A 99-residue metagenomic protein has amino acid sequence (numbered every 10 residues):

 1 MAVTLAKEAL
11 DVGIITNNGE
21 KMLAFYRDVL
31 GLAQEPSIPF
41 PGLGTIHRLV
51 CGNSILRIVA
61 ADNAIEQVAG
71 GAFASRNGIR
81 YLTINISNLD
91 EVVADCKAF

Functional and structural regions predicted by a protein language model:
M1-T4, G71: A detector for short, charged/polar N-terminal pre-domain segments
V3-A6, G13-L56, E91, A98: Core segments of cupin and vicinal oxygen chelate
K7-A9, I79: Core-facing hydrophobic residues within beta-strands of well-ordered domains
D11, R57, N85: Conserved beta-strand segments that form the floor/walls of ligand-binding pockets within enzyme and binding domains
T16-E20, N63, A74-F99: Vicinal oxygen chelate
L43, A64-G70: A short, acidic/glycine-rich surface segment
I55, D62-I65: Active-site/binding-pocket entry motifs
I58, A72-S75: Helix-adjacent hinge/juxtasegments
